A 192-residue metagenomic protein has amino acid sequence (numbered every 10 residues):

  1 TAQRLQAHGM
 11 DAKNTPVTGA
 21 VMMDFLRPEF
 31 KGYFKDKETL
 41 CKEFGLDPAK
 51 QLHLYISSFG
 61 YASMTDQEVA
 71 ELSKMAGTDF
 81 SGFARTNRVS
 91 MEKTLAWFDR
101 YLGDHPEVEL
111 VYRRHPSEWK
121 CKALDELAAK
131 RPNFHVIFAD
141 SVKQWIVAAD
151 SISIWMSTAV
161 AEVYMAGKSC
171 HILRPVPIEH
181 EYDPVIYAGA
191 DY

Functional and structural regions predicted by a protein language model:
T1-F80: A nucleotide-sugar donor-handling region in carbohydrate enzymes
A2-R4, S63-M64, E118-D125, I178-E181: Short, charged/polar "capping" segments at the starts of alpha-helices and the immediately preceding loops
A12, D125-R131, S151, T158-Y192: Catalytic binding pocket for nucleotide-activated donors in carbohydrate/polymer assembly enzymes
L52, E109, D150-S151: Structural motif
Y55, V89-I137: Catalytic donor nucleotide-activated moiety binding site of glycosyltransferases and closely related
S63-V69, T86-W97: A conserved mid-protein helix/loop that constitutes part of the nucleotide-sugar donor-binding site
T78-S90, A190-D191: A short acidic, glycine-rich active-site loop that binds or catalyzes chemistry on phosphate/adenosine moieties
D140-D150, M165: Short acidic alpha-helix that forms the nucleotide-activated donor recognition element in Leloir-type transferases
